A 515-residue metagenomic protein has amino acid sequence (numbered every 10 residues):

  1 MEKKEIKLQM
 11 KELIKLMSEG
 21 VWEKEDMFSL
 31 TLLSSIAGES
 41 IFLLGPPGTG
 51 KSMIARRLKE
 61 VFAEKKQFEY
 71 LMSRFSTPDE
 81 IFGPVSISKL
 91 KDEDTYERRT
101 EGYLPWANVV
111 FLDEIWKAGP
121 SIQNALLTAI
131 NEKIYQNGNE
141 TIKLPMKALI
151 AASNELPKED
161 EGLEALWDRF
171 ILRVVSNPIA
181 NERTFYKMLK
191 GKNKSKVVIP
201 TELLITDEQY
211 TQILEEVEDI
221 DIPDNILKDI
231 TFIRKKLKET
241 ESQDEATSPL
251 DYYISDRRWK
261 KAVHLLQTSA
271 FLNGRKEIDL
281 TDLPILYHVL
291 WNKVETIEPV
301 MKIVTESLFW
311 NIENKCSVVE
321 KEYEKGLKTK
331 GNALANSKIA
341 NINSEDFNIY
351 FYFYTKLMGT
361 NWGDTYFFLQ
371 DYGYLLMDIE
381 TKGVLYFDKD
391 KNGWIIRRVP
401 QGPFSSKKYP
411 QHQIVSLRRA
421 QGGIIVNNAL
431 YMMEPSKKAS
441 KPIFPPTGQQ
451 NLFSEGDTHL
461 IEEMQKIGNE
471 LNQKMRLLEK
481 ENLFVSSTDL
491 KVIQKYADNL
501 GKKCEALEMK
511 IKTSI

Functional and structural regions predicted by a protein language model:
K3-K7, G20-V21, E159, V174-T247 (+1 more regions): Conserved C-terminal "switch" segment of AAA+ ATPases
K4-P46: Pre-Walker A (pre-P-loop) alpha-helix and adjacent loop at the N terminus of AAA/AAA+ ATPase modules, a conserved
L30-S34, I87-V110: Conserved alpha-helical scaffold flanking the Walker A/P-loop in AAA+ ATPase domains
L32-R74: Walker A/P-loop
R74-D94: Conserved NTP-binding/hydrolysis module of P-loop NTPases
S88-E93, V109-I122, T128-I205, L214: Canonical AAA+ ATPase core
D219-D221, K236-N311: C-terminal helical "lid" subdomain and adjoining coupling/linker elements of P-loop NTPases
E298-I515: Terminal-proximal interaction/regulatory segments of ATP-powered molecular machines
